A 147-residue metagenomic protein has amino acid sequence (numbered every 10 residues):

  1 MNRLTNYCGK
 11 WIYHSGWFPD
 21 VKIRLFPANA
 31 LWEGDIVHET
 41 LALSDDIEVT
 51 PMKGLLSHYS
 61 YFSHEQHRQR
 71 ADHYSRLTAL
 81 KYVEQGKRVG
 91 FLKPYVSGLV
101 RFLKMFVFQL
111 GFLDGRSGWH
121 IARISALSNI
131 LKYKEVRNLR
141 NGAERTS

Functional and structural regions predicted by a protein language model:
M1-G142: Catalytic-site signature of metal-activated, phosphate-bearing donor transferases, centered on the GT-A/GT-A-like
E144-S147: N-proximal low-complexity "stem/linker" segments adjacent to membrane-targeting elements
